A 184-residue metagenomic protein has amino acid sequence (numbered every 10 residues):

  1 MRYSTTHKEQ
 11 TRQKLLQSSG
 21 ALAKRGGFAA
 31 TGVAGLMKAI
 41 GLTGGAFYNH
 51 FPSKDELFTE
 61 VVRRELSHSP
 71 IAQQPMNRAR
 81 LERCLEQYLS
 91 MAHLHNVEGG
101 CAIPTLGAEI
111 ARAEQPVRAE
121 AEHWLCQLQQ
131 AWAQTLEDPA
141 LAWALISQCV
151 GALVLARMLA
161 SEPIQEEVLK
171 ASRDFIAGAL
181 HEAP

Functional and structural regions predicted by a protein language model:
M1-K8, E182-P184: N-terminal intrinsically disordered/low-complexity leader segments
K14, A21-E56, E60: Helix-turn-helix
E60, I71-G100: Hydrophobic alpha-helical connector segments
R63-H68: Short, basic, alpha-helical segments at the C-terminal edge of helix-turn-helix-like DNA-binding modules
C84, L94-E122: Amphipathic alpha-helical segments used for helix-helix packing
Y88, I103-G107, L145-C149: Short alpha-helical scaffolding segments that buttress acidic/His motifs in well-ordered protein cores
Q115-E122, Q134-P184: Hydrophobic/aromatic-rich alpha-helical bundle segments in the mid-to-C-terminal region
